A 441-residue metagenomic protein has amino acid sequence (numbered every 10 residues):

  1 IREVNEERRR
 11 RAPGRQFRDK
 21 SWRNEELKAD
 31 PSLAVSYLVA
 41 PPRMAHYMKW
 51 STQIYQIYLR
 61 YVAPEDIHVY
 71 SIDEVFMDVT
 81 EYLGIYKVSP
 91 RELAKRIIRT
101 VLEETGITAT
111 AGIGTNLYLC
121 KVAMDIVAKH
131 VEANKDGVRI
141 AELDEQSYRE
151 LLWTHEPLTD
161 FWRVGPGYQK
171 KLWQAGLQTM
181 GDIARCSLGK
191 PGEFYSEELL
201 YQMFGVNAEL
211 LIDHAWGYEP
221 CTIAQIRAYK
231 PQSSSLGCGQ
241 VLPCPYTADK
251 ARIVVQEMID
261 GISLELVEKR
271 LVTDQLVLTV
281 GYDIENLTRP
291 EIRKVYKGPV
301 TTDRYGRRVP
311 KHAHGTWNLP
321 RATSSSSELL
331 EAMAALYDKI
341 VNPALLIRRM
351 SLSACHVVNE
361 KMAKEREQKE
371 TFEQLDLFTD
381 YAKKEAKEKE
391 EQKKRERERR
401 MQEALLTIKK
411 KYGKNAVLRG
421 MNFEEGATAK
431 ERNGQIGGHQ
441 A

Functional and structural regions predicted by a protein language model:
I1, L33-A34, D160, P166-I347 (+2 more regions): DNA-contacting surface of Y-family translesion DNA polymerases
I1-I223, L377-A441: Gly/Gly-Pro- and Ser/Thr-rich, intrinsically disordered tail segments characteristic of DNA damage-repair and tolerance
T108-T110, V277, S351: Residues at or immediately flanking beta-strands
T115, Y282-I284, H356-V358: Glycine-rich beta-alpha junction loops
G306-A441: Acidic, metal-coordinating catalytic segment for phosphate/diphosphate chemistry, firing primarily on the Nudix
